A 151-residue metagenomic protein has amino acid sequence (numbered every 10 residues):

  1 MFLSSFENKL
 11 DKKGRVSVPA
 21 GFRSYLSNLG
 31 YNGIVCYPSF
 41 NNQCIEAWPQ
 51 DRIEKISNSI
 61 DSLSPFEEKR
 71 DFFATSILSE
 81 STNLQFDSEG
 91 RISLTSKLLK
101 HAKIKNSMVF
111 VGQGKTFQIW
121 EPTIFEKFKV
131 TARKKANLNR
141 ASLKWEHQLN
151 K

Functional and structural regions predicted by a protein language model:
M1-E7, S76, E80: A detector for short, charged/polar N-terminal pre-domain segments
L3-Q50: A positional/architectural concept
S5, N28-Q43, K100-P122, N137: A short beta-strand-loop micro-motif that forms or neighbors metal/cofactor- and ligand-binding patches at active-site
G14-V18, G90-L94, L98, F117-I119: Short, structured motif recognition centered on aromatic/hydrophobic residues
S24, I53-E54, K100-H101, F125-K127: Short, surface-exposed beta-strand-loop junctions and turns on beta-sheet-rich folds
K55, D61-I92, S96-L99: Short, solvent-exposed interaction modules
T123-K151: Short, Lys/Arg-rich amphipathic alpha-helical interaction segments that bind nucleic acids or acidic protein surfaces
